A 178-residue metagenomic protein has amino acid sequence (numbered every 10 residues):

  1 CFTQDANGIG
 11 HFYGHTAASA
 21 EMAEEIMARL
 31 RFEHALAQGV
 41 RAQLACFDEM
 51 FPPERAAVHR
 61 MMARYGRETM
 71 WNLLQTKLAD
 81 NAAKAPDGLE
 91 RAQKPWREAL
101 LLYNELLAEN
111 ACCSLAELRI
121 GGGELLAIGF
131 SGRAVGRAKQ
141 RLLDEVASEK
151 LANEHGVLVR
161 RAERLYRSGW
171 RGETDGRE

Functional and structural regions predicted by a protein language model:
C1-K94, E173, E178: Conserved, hydrophobic alpha-helical core segments of structured domains
E24-R31, K84-E178: Charged substrate- and nucleic-acid-binding regions of tRNA-handling and nucleotidyl-transfer enzymes, centered on
